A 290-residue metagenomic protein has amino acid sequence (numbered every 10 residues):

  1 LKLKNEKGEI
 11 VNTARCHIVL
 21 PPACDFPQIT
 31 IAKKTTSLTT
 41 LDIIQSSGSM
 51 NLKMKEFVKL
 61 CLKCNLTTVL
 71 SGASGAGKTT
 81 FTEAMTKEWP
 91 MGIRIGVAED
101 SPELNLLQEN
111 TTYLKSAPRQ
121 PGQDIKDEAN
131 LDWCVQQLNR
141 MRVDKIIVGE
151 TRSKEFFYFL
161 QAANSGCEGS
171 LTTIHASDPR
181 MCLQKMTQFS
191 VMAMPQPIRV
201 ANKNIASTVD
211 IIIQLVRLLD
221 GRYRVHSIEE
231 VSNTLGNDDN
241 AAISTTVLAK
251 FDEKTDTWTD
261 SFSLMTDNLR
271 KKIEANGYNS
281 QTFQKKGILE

Functional and structural regions predicted by a protein language model:
L1-C64: P-loop NTP-binding catalytic core
N65-S71, A84-A206, V216: Switch/coupling sub-region of P-loop NTPases
G75: Walker A (P-loop) phosphate-binding loop of P-loop NTPases
K78: Conserved lysine of the Walker
I212-Q214: Short, well-ordered beta-strand core segments
G221-E290: NTP-binding/hydrolysis catalytic cores, primarily Walker-type P-loop NTPases
